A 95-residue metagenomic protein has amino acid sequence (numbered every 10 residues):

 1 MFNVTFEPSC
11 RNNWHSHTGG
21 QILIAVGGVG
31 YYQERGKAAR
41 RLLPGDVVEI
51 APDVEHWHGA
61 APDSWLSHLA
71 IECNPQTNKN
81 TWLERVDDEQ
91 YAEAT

Functional and structural regions predicted by a protein language model:
M1, G20, W65-H68: Structural motif
M1-W14: A short glycine-rich, His/Asp/Glu-containing loop-to-beta-strand
F2, A25-V26, Q33, G59 (+1 more regions): Beta-strand residues in well-ordered beta-sheet regions across diverse protein folds
F6-S9, L42-D63, C73: Conserved metal-binding segment of the jelly-roll/cupin
C10, T18, D46, V86-Q90 (+1 more regions): Solvent-exposed, flexible loop/coil residues
R11, S16-P44, V54: A short beta-strand-loop-beta hairpin characteristic of the jelly-roll/cupin
W57-T95: Double-stranded beta-helix
